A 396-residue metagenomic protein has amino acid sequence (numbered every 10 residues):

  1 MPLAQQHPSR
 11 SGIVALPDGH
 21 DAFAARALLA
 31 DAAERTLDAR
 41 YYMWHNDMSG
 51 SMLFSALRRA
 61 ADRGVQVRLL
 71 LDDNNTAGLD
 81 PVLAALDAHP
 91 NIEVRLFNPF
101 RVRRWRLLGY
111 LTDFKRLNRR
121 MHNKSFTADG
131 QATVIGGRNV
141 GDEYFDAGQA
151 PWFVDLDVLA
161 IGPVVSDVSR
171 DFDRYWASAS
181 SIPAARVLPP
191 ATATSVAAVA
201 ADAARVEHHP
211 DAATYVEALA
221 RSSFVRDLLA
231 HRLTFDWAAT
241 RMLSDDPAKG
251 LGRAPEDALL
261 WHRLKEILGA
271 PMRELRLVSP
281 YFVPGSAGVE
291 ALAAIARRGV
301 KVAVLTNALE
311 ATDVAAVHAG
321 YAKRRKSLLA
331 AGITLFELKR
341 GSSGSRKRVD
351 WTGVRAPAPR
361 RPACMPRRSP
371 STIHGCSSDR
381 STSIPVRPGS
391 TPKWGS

Functional and structural regions predicted by a protein language model:
M1-K124, A128-S396: Charged, low-complexity intrinsically disordered terminal segments
